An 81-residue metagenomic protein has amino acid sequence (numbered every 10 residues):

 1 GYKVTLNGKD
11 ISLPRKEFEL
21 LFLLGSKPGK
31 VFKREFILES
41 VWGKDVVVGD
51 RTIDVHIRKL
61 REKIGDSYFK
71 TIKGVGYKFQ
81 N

Functional and structural regions predicted by a protein language model:
K3-V55, K59-Y68, K73-V75: Positively charged, aromatic-enriched patches within helix-turn-helix-type DNA-binding elements, predominantly
K78-N81: Short, cationic-aromatic polyanion-contact patches
